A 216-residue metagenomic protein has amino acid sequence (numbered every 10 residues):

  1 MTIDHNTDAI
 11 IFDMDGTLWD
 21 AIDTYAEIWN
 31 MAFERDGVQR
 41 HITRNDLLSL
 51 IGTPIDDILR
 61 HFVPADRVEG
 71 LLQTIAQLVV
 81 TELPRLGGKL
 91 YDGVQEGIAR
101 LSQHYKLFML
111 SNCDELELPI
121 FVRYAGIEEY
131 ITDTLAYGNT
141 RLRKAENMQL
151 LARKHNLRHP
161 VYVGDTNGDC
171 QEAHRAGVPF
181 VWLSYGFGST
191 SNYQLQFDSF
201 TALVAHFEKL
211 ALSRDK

Functional and structural regions predicted by a protein language model:
M1-T7, E115, P119-K216: Asp-based, Mg2+/Mn2+-dependent phosphohydrolase catalytic module
I3-D92: N-terminal helical cap/lid subdomain that shapes the substrate entry/recognition surface in HAD-like hydrolases
D13, T17, S111, D165: Conserved G/P- and acidic residue-centered "switch" motifs that form tight phosphate/ATP-binding loops in soluble
D20, M109-S111, W182: Hydrophobic residues in well-ordered beta-strands that form the structural core
L50, L110-N112, V163: Structural motif
T53, Q103-H104, R158: Structured helix-beta-strand junction loops
T81-M109, E115, P119, A145: Short, acidic loop-to-helix structural element flanking the phosphoryl-transfer center in phosphate-processing enzymes
